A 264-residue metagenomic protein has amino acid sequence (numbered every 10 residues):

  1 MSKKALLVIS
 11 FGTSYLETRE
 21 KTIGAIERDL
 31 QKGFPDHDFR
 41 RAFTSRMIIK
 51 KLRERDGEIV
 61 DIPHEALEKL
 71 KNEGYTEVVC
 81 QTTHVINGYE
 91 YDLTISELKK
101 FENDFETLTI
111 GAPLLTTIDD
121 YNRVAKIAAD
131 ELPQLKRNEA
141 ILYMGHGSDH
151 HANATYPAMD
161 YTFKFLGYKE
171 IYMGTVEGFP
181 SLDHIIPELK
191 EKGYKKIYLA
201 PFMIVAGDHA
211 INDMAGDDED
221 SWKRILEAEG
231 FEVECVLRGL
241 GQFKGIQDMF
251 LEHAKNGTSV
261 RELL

Functional and structural regions predicted by a protein language model:
M1-L264: Active-site-proximal alpha-helix that buttresses catalytic centers in soluble enzyme cores
